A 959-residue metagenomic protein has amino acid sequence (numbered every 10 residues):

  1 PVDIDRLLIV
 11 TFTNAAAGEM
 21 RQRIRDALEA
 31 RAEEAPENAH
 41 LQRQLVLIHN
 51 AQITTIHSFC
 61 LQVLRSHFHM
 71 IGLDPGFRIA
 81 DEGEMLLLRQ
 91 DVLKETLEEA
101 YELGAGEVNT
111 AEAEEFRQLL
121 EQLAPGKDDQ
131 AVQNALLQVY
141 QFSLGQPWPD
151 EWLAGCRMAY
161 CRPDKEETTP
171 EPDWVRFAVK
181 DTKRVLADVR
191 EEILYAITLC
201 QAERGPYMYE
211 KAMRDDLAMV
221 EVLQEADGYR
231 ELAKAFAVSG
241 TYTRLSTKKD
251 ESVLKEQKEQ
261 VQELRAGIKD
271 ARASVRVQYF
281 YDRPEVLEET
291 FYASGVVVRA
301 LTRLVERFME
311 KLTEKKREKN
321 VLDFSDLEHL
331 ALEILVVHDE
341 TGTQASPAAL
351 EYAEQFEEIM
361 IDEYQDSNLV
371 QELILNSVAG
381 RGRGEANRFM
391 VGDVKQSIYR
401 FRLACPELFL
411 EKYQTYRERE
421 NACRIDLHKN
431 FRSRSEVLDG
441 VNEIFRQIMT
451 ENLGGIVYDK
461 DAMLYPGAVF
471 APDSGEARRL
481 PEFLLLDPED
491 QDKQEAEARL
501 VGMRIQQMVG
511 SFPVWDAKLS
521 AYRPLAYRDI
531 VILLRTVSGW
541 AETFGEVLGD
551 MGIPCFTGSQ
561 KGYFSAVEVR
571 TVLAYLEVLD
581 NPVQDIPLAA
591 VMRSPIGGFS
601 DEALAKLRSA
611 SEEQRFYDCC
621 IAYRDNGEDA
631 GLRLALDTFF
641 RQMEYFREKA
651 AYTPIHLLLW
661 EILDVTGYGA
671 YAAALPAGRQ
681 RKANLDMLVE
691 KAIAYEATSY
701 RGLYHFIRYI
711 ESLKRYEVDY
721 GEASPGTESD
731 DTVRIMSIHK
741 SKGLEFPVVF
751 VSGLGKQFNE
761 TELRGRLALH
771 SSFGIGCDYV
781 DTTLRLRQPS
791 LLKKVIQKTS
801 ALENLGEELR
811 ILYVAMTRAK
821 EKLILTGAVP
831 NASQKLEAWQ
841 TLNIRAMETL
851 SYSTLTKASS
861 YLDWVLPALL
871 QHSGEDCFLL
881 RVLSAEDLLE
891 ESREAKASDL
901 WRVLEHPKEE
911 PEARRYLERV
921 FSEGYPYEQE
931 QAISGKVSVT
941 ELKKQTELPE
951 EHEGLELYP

Functional and structural regions predicted by a protein language model:
P1-D26, D81-L87, D91, E98 (+21 more regions): Conserved motor-region signature of P-loop NTPase helicases/translocases
P1-G72, K315, K319-S325, L330-E333 (+9 more regions): P-loop NTPase Walker
I4, T11-A15, R25-L232, E318 (+3 more regions): Conserved ATP-dependent motor core of P-loop NTPases, especially the RecA-like helicase ATPase domain
R6, Q130-L322, A422, R499 (+10 more regions): Conserved ATP-driven helicase/translocase motor core recognized via long, highly charged RecA-like/P-loop NTPase domain
I48-Q62, L123-P147, L301-R307, L322-L335 (+5 more regions): Core structural elements
Q62-F68, Y279-D282, L301-M309, G384-R388 (+5 more regions): Active-site-adjacent bridging/hinge elements
I71, G755-G765: Cytochrome P450 core scaffold surrounding the K-helix E-X-X-R motif and the conserved "meander" helix-loop region
T761-L802: Conserved catalytic motifs of ABC-family nucleotide-binding domains
